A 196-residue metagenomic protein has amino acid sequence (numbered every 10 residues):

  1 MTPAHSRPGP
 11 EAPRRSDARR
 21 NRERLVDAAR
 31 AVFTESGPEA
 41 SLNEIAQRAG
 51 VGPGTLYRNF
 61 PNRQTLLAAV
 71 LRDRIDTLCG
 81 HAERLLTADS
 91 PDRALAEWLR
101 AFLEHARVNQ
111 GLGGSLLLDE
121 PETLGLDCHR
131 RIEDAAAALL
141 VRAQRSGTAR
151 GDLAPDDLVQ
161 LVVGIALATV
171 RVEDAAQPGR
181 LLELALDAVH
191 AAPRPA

Functional and structural regions predicted by a protein language model:
M1-G9, D134-A149, R171-A196: C-terminal peripheral helix-coil segments that are non-catalytic and often amphipathic
M1-R48, T65: Basic, helix-initiating cap at the start of DNA-binding domains
S41, G111-L117, T148, D152-L153 (+1 more regions): Short, hydrophobic secondary-structure boundary micro-motifs
G50-F60: Short hydrophobic/aromatic patch on the recognition helix
F60, L67-R74: Alpha-helical DNA-contacting segments of helix-turn-helix folds
T65, E97, L103-A138, G164-R171: Short secondary-structure transition hinges
A69, D76, G80-R107, L124: Hydrophobic alpha-helical connector segments
L124-C128, R145-Q160, V172-Q177: All-alpha amphipathic helical-bundle segments outside canonical DNA-binding/catalytic cores that form hydrophobic
